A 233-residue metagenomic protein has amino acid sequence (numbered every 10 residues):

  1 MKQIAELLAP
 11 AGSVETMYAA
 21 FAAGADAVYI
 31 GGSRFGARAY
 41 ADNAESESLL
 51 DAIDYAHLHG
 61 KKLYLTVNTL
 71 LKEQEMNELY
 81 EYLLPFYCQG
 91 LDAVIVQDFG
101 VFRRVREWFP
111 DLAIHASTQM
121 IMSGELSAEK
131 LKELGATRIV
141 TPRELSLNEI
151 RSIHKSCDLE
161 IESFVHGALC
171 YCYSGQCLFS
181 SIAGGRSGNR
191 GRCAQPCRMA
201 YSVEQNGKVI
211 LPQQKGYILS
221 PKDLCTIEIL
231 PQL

Functional and structural regions predicted by a protein language model:
K2-M122, N148-L233: Active-site pocket-lining/capping segments in soluble small-molecule metabolic enzymes
A113, G135-V140: Acidic, glycine-enriched active-site microenvironments
G124-L126: Conserved nucleotide-cofactor-binding alpha/beta core module
E144: Active-site loop and adjoining helix of the penicillin-binding protein/serine DD-peptidase-beta-lactamase fold
